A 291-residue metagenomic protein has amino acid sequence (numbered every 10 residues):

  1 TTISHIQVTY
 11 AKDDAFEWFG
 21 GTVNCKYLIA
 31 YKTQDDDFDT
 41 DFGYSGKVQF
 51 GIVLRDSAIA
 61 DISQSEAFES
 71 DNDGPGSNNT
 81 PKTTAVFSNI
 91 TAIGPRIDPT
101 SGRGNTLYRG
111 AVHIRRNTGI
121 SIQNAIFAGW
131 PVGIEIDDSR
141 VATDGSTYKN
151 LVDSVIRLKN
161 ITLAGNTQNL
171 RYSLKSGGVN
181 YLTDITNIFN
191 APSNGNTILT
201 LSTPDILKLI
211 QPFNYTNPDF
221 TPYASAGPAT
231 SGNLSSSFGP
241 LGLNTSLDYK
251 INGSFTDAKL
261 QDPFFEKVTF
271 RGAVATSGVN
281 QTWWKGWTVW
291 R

Functional and structural regions predicted by a protein language model:
T1-D13, E17-Q34, D39-R291: Extracellular beta-rich repeat passengers
